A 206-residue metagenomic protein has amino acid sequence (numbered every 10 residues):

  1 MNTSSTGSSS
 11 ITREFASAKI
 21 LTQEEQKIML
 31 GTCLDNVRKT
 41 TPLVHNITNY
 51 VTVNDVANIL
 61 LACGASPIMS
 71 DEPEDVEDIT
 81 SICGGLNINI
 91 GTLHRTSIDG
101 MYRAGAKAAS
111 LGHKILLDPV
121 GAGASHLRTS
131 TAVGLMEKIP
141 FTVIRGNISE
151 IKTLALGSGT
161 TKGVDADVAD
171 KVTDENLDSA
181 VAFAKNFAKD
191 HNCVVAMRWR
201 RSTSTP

Functional and structural regions predicted by a protein language model:
N2-S110, K114, V181-P206: Small-residue (G/A/S/T)-rich helix-start motifs and N-terminal tracts that mark the onset
V44, T48, N89, V120-G123 (+1 more regions): Conserved short-loop catalytic and cofactor-binding motifs
V76, A122-G123, E150-T153: Short gly/pro/ser/thr-enriched loop/turn and capping motifs at secondary-structure boundaries
L86-N89, K114-P119, G163-V168: Short beta-strands and strand-loop turn motifs
S97-G146: Glycine/small-residue-rich loop that forms an oxyanion/phosphate-binding "nest" at active or ligand-binding sites
L127-P206: Conserved phosphate/ATP/ADP-binding segment of small-molecule kinases
